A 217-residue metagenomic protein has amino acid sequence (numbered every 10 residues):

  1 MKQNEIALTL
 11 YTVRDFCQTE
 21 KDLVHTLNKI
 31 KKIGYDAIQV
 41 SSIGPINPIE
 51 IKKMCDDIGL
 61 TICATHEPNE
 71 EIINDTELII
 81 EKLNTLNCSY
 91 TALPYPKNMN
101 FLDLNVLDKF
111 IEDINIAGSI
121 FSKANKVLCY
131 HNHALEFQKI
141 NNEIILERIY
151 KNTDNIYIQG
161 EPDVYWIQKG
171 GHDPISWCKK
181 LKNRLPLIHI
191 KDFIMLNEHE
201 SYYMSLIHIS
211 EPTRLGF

Functional and structural regions predicted by a protein language model:
M1-Q3, C55-D57, I116, K123 (+2 more regions): Short, well-ordered coil/turn elements that cap or connect secondary structure elements
M1-S89: N-terminal pre-domain/capping segments
E5-A7, A37, T61-A64, S89-Y90 (+3 more regions): Structural preference for beta-strand elements that scaffold enzyme active sites
T9-V13, S41-I43, E67-E70, P96-N98 (+3 more regions): Active-site beta-loop-alpha junctions enriched in small/polar residues
L27, P48-K52, T76-I80, I111-G118 (+4 more regions): Generic structural signal for well-ordered alpha-helices, preferentially at hydrophobic/aromatic core positions
N69-G160: Active-site acidic/histidine proton-transfer and metal-coordination neighborhood in alpha/beta enzyme cores
F121-L206: Acidic/histidine-rich catalytic cores of soluble enzymes
I207-F217: Single conserved hydrophobic/aromatic residue that forms the stacking wall/gate of nucleotide- or nucleobase-binding
